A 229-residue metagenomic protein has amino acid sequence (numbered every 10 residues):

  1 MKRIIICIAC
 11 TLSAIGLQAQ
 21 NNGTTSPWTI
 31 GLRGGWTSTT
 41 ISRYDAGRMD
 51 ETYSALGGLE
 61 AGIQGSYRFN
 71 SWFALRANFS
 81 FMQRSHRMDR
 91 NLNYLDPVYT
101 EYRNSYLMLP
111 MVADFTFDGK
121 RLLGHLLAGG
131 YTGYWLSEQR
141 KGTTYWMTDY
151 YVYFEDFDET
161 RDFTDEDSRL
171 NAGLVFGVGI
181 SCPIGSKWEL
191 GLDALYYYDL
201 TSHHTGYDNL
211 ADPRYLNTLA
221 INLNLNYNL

Functional and structural regions predicted by a protein language model:
M1-S26, L229: Cleavable N-terminal export/targeting peptides
Q20-Q64, D167, N226-N228: Short glycine/proline- and aromatic-enriched beta-strand/turn motifs that initiate or cap beta-hairpins
T24-W28, W36-S42, S66-Y150, I184-S186 (+1 more regions): Gram-negative (and chloroplast) outer-membrane scaffold detector with strong preference for beta-barrel transmembrane
S26-W28, A55-L59, R103-L107, L122 (+2 more regions): Residues that define the transmembrane beta-barrel architecture of outer-membrane proteins
A46-T52, Y94-T100, R161-E166, Y207-P213: Extracellular loop and loop/strand-boundary signature of outer-membrane beta-barrel proteins
T143-D162, G206-P213: Solvent-exposed, glycine/polar-rich loop segments of beta-barrel outer-membrane systems
E166, N171, F176, C182-L229: Predominantly the C-terminal beta-signal and adjacent terminal strand-loop region of outer-membrane beta-barrel
